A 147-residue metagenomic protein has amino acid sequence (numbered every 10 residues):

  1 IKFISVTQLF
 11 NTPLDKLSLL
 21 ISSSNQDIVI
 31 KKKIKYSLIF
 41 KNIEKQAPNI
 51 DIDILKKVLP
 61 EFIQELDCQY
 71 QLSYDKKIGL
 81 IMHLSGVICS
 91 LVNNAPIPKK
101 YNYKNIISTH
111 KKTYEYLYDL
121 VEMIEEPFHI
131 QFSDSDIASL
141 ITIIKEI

Functional and structural regions predicted by a protein language model:
I1-I147: A cross-family "folded-core" feature that marks the main globular domain of proteins
